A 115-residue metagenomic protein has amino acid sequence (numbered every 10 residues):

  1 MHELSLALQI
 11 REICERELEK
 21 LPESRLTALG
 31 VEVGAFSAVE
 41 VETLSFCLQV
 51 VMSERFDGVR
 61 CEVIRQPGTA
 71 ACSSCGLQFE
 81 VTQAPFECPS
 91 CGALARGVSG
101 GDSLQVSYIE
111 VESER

Functional and structural regions predicted by a protein language model:
M1-D57: Long, charged N-terminal interaction/targeting segments
H2, K20, G30, L104-R115: Long, charge-rich boundary regions
E32-F36, I64-G68, I109: Short loop/turn motifs enriched for small/polar and acidic residues
R60-P67, L77-T82: Short, flexible, mixed-charge glycine/proline-rich loop motifs that serve as phosphate/nucleic-acid-contacting
A70, F86, L104: Cys/His-enriched microdomains
C72-C75, C88-C91: Short cysteine-rich clusters marking metal-coordination/redox-active sites
E80, A93-G97: Short functional micro-motifs and their immediate structural scaffolds
G100-G101: Short linear interaction segments
